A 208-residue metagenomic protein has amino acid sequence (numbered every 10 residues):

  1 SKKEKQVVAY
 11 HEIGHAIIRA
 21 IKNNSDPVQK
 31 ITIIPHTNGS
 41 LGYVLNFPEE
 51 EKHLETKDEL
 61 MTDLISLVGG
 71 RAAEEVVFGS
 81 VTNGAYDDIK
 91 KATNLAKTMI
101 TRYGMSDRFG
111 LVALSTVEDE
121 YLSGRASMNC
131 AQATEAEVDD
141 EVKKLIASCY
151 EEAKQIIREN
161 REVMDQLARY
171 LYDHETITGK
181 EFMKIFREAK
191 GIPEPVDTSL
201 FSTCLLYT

Functional and structural regions predicted by a protein language model:
S1-K2: P-loop NTPase nucleotide-binding/switch module
K5-A9, A16-L206: Soluble catalytic regions of large protease machineries
